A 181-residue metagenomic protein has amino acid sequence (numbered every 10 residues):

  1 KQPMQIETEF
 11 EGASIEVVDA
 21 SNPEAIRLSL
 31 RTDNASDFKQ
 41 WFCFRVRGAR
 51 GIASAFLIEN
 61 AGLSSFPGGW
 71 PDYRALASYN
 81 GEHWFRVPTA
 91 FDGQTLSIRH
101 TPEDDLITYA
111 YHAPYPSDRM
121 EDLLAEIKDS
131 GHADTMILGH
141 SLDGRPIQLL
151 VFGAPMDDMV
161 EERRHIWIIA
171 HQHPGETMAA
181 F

Functional and structural regions predicted by a protein language model:
K1-F181: M14 metallocarboxypeptidase catalytic domain recognition
